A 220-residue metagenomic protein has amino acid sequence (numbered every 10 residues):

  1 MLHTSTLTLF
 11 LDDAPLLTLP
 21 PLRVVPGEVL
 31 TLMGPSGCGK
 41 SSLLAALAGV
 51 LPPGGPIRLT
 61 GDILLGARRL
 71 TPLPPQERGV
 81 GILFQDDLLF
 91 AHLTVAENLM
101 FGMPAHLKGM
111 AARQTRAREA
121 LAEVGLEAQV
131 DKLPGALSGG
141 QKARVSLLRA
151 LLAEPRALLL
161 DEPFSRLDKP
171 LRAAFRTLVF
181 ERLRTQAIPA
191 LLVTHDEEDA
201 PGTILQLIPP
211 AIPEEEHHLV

Functional and structural regions predicted by a protein language model:
L65-F84, A105, Q114: ABC ATPase NBD coupling module
L93-G102: Short coil-to-helix segment of the ABC ATPase nucleotide-binding domain corresponding to the Q-loop/switch region
A111-Q129, F180-E181: Conserved ABC ATPase "signature" region
L133-L137, Q141: Conserved ABC ATPase signature
L147: Hydrophobic anchor residue at the start of the ABC signature
L152-R156: A short, proline-enriched helix->beta-strand linker immediately N-terminal to the Walker B motif in ABC-type P-loop
L158-E162: Catalytic Walker B motif of ABC-type/P-loop ATPase nucleotide-binding domains
